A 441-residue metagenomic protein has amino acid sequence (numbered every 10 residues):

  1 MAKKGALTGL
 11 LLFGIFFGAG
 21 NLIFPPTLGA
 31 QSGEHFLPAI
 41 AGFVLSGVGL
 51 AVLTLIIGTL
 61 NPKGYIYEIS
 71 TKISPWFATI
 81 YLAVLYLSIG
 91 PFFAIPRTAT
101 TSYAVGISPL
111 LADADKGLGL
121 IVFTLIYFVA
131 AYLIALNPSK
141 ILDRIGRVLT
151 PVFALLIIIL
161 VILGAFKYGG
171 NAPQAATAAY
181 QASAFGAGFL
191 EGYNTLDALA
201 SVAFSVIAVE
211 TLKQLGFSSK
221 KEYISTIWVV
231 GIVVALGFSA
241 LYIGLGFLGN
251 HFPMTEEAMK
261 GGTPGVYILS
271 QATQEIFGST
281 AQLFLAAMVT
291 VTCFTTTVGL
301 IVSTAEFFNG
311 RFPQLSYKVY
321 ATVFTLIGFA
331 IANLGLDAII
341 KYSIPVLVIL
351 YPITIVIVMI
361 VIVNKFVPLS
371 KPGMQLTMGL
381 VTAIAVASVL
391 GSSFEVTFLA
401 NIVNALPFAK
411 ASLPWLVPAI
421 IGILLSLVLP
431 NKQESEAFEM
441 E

Functional and structural regions predicted by a protein language model:
G9-F17, L163-G170, A179-L245, F284-C293 (+2 more regions): Hydrophobic, membrane-embedded alpha-helices of multi-pass small-molecule transporters
G49, L53, V152-G164, I227-P253 (+2 more regions): Selective recognition of specific alpha-helical transmembrane segments in multi-pass small-molecule
L60-G64, E68, Y127-L149, Q214-F217 (+2 more regions): Membrane-water interface regions at transmembrane-helix termini and the short interhelical loops of multi-pass membrane
Y65-T71, L241-F294, P345: TM-loop-TM module centered on a large, flexible mid-protein loop between adjacent transmembrane helices in multi-pass
P91, I95, A154-Y180, A198-L199 (+4 more regions): Hydrophobic alpha-helical segments and their helix-loop junctions in multi-pass secondary transporters
A135-G164, S343-I355, M374-T382: Membrane-interface loop-to-helix entry segments
N137-V148, F185, A208-G237, T255-I268 (+1 more regions): Hydrophobic, small-residue-rich membrane helices and short re-entrant helix-turn-helix hairpins that build
S370, M374-E441: A generic transmembrane alpha-helix motif of multi-pass inner-membrane proteins
